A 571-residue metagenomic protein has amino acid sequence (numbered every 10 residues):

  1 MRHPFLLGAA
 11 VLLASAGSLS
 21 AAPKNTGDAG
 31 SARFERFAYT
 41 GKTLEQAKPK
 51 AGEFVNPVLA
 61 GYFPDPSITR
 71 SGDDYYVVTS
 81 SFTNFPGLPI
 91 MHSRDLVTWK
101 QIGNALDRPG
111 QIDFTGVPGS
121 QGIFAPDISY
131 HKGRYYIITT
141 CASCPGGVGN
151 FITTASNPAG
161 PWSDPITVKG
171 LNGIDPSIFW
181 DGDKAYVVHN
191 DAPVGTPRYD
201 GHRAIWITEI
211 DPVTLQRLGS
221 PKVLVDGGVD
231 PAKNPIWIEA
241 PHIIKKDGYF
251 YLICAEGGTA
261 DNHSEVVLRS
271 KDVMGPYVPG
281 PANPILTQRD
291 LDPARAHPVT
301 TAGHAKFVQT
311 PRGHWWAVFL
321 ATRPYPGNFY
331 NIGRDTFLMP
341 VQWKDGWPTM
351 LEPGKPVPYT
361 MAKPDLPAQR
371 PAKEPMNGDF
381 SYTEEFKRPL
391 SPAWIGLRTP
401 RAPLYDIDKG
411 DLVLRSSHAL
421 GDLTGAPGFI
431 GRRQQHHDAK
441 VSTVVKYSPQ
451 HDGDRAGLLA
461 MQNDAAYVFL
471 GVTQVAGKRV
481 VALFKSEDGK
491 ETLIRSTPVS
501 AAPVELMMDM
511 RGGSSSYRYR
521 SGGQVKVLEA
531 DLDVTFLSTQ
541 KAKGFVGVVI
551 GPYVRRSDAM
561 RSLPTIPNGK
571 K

Functional and structural regions predicted by a protein language model:
M1-L7: Bacterial N-terminal signal peptides that target proteins for export
H3, A22-K571: Carbohydrate-active catalytic/glycan-binding domains of CAZyme proteins, especially the secreted or lumenal ectodomains
G8-A16: Bacterial N-terminal signal peptides
S18-S20: Sec/Tat signal peptide C-region and signal peptidase I cleavage site
